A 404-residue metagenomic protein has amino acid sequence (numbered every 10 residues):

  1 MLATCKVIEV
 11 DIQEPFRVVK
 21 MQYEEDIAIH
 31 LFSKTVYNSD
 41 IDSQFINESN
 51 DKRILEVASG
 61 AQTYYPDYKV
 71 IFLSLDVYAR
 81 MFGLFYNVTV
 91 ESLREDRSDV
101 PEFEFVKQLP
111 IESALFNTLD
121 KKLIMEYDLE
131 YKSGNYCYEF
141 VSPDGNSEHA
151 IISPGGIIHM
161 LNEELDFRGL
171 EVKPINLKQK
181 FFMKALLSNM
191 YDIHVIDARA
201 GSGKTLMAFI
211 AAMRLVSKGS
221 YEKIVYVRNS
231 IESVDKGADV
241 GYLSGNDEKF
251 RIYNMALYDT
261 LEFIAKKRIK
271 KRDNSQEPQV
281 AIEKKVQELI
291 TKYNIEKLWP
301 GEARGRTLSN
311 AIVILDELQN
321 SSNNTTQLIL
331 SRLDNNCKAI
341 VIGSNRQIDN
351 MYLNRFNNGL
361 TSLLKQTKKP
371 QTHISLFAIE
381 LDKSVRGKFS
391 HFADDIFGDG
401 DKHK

Functional and structural regions predicted by a protein language model:
M1-I71, V77-G169: Active-site-proximal, substrate-binding regions of enzyme catalytic domains and RNA-binding/basic surfaces
M1-T4, S43, V57-G60, V77-Y86 (+6 more regions): Conserved helicase motor core of SF1/SF2 NTP-dependent helicases
I314-L315: Hydrophobic residues in beta-strands of the RecA-like P-loop NTPase core, especially within AAA+ ATPase
